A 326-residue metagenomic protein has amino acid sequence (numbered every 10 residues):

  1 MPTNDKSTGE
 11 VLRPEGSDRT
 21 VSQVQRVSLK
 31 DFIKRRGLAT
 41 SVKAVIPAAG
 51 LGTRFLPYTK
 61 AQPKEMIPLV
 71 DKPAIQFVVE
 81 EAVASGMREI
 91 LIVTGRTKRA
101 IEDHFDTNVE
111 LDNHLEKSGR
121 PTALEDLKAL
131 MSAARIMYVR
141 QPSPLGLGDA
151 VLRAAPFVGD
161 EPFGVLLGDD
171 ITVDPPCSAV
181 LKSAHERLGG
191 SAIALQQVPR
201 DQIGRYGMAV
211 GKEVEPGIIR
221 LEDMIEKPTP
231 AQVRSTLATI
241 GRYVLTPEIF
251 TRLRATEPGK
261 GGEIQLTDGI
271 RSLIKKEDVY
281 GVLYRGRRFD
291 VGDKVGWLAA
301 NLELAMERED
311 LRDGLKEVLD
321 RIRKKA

Functional and structural regions predicted by a protein language model:
M1-V11: N-terminal acidic, proline/glycine-rich, low-complexity intrinsically disordered segments
Q23-Q25: Low-complexity, intrinsically disordered or signal/transmembrane-proximal segments
K30-T122, C177-S178: N-terminal glycine-rich phosphate-binding loop and ensuing alpha1 helix
R88-I90, R135, P162, G190-S191 (+2 more regions): Residues at the starts of beta-strands that form the adenosine-phosphate
E110-H114, P121-G211, P247, L253-T256: Conserved beta-loop-beta/alpha segment of the NTase-like Rossmann-fold superfamily that binds/positions NTPs
G164, S178, K182, E186 (+1 more regions): Catalytic-core segments of class I nucleotidyltransferases/pyrophosphorylases that form NMP-activated intermediates
